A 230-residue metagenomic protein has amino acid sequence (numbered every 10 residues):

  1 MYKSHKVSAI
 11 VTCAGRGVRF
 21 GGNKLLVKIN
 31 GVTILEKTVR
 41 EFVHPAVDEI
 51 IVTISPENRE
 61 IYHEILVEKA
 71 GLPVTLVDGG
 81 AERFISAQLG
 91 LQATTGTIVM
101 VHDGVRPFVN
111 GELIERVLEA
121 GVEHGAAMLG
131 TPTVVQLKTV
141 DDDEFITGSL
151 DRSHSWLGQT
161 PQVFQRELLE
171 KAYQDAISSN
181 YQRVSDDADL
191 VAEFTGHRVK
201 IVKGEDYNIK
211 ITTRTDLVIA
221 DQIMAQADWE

Functional and structural regions predicted by a protein language model:
Y2-H5, W156-E230: Conserved alpha/beta core of the MobA/IspD/sugar-nucleotide pyrophosphorylase nucleotidyltransferase superfamily
Y2-R59: N-terminal glycine-rich phosphate-binding loop and ensuing alpha1 helix
V7, P73-T75, S155: Short, conserved active-site loop motifs that form the nucleotide-linked donor/cofactor pocket
I10-A14, T53, H102, L129-P132 (+1 more regions): Short beta-strand segments
E60-I65: Acidic helix N-cap motif at the loop->helix transition within catalytic regions of sugar-transfer enzymes
E68-A81: Conserved donor nucleotide-binding strand/loop of the catalytic core
E82-V140, Q159, F164-R166: Conserved beta-loop-beta/alpha segment of the NTase-like Rossmann-fold superfamily that binds/positions NTPs
V140-T147: Conserved catalytic core of nucleotide-sugar-dependent glycosyltransferases
